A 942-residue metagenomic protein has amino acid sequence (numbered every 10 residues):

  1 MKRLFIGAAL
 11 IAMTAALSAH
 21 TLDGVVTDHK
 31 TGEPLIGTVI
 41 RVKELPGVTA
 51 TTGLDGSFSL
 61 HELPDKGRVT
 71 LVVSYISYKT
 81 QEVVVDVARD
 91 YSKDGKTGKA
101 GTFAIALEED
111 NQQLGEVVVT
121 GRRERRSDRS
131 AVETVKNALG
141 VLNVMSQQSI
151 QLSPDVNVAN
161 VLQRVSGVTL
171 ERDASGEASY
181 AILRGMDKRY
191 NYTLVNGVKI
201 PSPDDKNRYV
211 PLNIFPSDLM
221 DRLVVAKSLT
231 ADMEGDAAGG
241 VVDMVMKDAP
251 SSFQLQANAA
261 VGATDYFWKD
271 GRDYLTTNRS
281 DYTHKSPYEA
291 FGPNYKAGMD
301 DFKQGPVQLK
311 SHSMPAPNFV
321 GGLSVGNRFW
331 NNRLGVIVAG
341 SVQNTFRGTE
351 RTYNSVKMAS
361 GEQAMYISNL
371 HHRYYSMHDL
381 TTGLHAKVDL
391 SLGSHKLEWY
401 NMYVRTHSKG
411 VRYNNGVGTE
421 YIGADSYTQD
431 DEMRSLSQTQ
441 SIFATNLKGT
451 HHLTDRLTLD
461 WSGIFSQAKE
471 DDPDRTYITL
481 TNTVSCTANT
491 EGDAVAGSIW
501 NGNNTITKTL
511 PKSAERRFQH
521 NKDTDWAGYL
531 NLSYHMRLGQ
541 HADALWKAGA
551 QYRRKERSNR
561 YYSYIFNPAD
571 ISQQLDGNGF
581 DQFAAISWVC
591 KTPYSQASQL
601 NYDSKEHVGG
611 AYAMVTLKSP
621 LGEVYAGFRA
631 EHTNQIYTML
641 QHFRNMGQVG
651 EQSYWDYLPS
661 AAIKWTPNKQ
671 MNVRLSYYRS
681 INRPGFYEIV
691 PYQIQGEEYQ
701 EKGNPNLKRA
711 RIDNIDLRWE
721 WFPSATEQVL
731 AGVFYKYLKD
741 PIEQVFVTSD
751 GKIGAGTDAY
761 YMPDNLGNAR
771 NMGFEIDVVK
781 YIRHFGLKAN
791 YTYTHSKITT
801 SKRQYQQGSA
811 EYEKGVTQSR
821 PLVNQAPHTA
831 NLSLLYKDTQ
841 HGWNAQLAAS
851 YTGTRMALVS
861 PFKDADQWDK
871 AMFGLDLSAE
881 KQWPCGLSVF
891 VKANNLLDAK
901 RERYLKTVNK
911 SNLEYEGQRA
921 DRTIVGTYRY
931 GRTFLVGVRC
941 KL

Functional and structural regions predicted by a protein language model:
T27-K30, T38-K43, S74-I76, K96-Q151 (+2 more regions): Short, acidic, small-residue-rich periplasmic hinge/interaction motif at the N-terminus of Gram-negative outer-membrane
H61, L170, V198-K227, K247 (+1 more regions): Short acidic/polar hinge/loop motifs at secondary-structure boundaries that mediate gating or recognition
K199, E556, D581-Q582, V589-P593 (+5 more regions): Surface-exposed extracellular loop regions of Gram-negative outer-membrane beta-barrel proteins, predominantly
I214-Q256: A beta-strand signature from Gram-negative outer-membrane beta-barrel systems, especially the internal plug domain
G305-Y413, Q440-T445, P659-A661: Transmembrane beta-barrel wall of Gram-negative outer-membrane proteins
D425-K448, P593-G609, Q652, Q670 (+4 more regions): Outer-membrane beta-barrel signature, preferentially recognizing the C-terminal barrel domain of Gram-negative
Y735-L738, T757-R855, V859: Gram-negative outer-membrane beta-barrel transporters
Y851-L858, K881-L942: C-terminal beta-signal and adjacent terminal beta-strands/loops of Gram-negative outer-membrane beta-barrel proteins
